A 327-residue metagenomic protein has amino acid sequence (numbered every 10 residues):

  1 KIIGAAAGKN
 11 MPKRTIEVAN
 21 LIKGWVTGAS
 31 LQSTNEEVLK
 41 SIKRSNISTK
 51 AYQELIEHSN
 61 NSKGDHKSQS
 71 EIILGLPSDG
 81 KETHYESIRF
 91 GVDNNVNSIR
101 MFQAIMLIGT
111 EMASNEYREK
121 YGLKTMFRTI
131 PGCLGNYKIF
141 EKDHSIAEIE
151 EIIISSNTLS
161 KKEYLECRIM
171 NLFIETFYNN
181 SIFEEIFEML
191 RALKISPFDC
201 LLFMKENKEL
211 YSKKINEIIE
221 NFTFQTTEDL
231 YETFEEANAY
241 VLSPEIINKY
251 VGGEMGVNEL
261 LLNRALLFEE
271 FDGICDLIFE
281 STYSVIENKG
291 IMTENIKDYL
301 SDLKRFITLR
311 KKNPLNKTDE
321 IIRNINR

Functional and structural regions predicted by a protein language model:
K1-S70, L74-L76: Conserved SAM/AdoMet-binding glycine-rich loop
I3, F90-G91, M101: Phosphate/diphosphate-binding loops
R14-V18, L76-D93: Catalytic cores of alpha/beta
E37-K43, L74-E82, V96-K161, E184-C200: Flexible glycine/acidic-rich beta-alpha junction loops that bind and position SAM and/or redox cofactors in anaerobic
S48-A51, T83, E163: An acidic site on a long C-lobe helix of protein kinase domains
Q53-N60, H84-V92, R168: Short, well-ordered alpha-helical packing segments
H66, D93-V96: Contiguous, function-dense segments enriched for cysteine-driven chemistry and partner/ligand-binding capacity
E151-R327: Radical SAM enzyme core and accessory elements
